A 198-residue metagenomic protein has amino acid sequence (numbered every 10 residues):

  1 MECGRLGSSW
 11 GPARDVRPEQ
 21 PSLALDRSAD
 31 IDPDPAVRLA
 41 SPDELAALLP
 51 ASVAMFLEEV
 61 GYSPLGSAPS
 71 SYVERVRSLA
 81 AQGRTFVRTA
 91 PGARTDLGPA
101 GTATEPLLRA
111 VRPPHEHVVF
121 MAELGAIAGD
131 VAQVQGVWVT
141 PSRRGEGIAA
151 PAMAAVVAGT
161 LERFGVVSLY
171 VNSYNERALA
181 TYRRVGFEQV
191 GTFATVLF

Functional and structural regions predicted by a protein language model:
M1-D34, V196: Acyl-donor-binding surface of acyltransferase catalytic domains
M1-R14, A150, S173-G191: Conserved active-site alpha-helix within GNAT-family acetyltransferase domains
A29-L65, G98: Short amphipathic alpha-helix that is part of the acyltransferase structural core
V73-A122: Conserved beta-hairpin
A126-V134: A conserved beta-turn-beta hairpin within the catalytic core of GNAT-like acetyltransferases that forms part
Q135-P141, G145-E162, L179-R184: Conserved acetyl-CoA-binding loop-helix of GNAT-fold acetyltransferases
P141, L169-A180, V196-F198: Conserved beta-strand-loop-alpha-helix junction that forms the acyl-donor binding cleft
T160-V171, F193: Conserved GNAT acetyl-CoA-binding A-motif
